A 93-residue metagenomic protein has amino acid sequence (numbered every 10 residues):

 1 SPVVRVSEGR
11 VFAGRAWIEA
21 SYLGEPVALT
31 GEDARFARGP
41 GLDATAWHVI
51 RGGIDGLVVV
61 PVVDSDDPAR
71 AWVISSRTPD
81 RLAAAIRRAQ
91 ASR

Functional and structural regions predicted by a protein language model:
S1-R10: Transmembrane-cytosolic junction motif
F12-V73: Non-transmembrane, membrane-adjacent beta-strand/coil modules in membrane-associated proteins and peripheral
R70-R93: Cytosol-/stroma-facing membrane-proximal "stalk/adaptor" domains immediately downstream of transmembrane anchors
